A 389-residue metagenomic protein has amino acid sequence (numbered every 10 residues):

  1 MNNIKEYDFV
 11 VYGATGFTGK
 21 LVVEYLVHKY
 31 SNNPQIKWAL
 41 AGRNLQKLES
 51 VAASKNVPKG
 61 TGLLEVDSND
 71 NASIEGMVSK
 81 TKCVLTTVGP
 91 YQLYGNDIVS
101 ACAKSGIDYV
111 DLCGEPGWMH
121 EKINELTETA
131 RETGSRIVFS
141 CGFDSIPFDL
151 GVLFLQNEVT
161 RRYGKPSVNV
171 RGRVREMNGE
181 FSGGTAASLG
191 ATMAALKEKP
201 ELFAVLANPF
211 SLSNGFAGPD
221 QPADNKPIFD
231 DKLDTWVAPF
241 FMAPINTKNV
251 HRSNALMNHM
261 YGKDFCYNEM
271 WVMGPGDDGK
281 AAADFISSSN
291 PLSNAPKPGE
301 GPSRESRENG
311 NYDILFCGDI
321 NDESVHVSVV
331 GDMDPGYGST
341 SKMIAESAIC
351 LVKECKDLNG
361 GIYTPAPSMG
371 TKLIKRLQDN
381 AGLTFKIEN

Functional and structural regions predicted by a protein language model:
Y7-Y30: N-terminal Rossmann NAD(P)H-binding glycine-rich loop of SDR-like oxidoreductase domains
D8, K82-C83, D108, V325: Structural motif
G19, N157-N389: C-terminal catalytic/substrate-binding lobe primarily of soluble NAD(P)-dependent oxidoreductases
Y25-Q35, M257-H259: A short, Lys/Arg-enriched amphipathic alpha-helix followed by its capping loop at the start of a domain
S31-K47: Conserved glycine-rich Rossmann-like NAD(P)H-binding loop of the short-chain dehydrogenase/reductase
V51-K59: Short, conserved SAM-binding/catalytic segment of Class I S-adenosyl-L-methionine-dependent methyltransferases
L64-C83, T87-Y94: Conserved Rossmann-fold cofactor-binding substructure of NAD(P)-dependent oxidoreductases
P90-S211: Glycine-/Pro-rich loop/turn segments that contact NAD(P) or position catalytic residues in Rossmann-like domains
